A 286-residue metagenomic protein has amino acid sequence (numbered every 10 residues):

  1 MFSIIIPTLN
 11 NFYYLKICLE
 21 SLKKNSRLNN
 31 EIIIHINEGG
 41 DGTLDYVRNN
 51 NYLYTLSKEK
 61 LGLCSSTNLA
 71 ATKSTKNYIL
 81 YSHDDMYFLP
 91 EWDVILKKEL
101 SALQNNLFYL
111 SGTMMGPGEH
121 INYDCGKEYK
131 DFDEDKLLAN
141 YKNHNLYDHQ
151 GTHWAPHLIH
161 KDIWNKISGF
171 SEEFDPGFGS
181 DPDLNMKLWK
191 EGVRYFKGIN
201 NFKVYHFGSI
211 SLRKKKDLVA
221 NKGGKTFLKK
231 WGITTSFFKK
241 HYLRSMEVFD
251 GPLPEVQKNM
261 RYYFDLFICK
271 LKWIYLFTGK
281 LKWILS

Functional and structural regions predicted by a protein language model:
N11-K24: Short, well-formed alpha-helical segments that are part of the catalytic scaffolds of diverse glycosyltransferases
S21, L28, I36-L44: A conserved acidic beta->alpha catalytic loop
S57-S74: Glycine-rich, basic loop-to-helix element that forms the pyrophosphate-binding segment of sugar-nucleotide handling
C64, L138-D162: A recurrent flexible, glycine/aromatic-enriched loop bordering the glycosyltransferase active site that acts as
I79: Short aromatic/hydrophobic "clamp" motif used to bind/position activated sugar donors
Y87, Q150-P156, N165-K190, R194-G198 (+2 more regions): Donor nucleotide-sugar recognition loop
P90-E128: Conserved donor NDP-sugar-binding/catalytic core segment of glycosyltransferases
G118, M186, K190-L271, Y275-G279: Active-site-adjacent helix/loop segment of glycosyltransferases that harbors family-specific signature motifs
